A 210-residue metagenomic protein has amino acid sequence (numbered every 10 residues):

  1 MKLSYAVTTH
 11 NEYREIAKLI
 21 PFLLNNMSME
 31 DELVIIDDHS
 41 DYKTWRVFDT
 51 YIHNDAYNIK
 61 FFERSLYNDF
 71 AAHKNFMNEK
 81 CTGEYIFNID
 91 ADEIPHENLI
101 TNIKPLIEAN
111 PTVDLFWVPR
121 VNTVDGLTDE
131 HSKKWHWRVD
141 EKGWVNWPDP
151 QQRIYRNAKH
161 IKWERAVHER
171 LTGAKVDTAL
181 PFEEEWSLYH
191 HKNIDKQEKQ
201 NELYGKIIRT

Functional and structural regions predicted by a protein language model:
K2-S4, E32: Cell-envelope/extracellular polymer assembly enzymes that use nucleotide-activated donors
V7-T9, D37: Short beta-strand/turn micro-motifs composed of small residues that flank or help shape donor/cofactor-binding pockets
E12-N26: Short, well-formed alpha-helical segments that are part of the catalytic scaffolds of diverse glycosyltransferases
F22, M29, L33-F48, L66 (+1 more regions): A conserved acidic beta->alpha catalytic loop
D49-A72, F76-K80: Conserved donor nucleotide-binding strand/loop of the catalytic core
A71-N78, I94-T210: Catalytic-site signature of metal-activated, phosphate-bearing donor transferases, centered on the GT-A/GT-A-like
I86: Short aromatic/hydrophobic "clamp" motif used to bind/position activated sugar donors
